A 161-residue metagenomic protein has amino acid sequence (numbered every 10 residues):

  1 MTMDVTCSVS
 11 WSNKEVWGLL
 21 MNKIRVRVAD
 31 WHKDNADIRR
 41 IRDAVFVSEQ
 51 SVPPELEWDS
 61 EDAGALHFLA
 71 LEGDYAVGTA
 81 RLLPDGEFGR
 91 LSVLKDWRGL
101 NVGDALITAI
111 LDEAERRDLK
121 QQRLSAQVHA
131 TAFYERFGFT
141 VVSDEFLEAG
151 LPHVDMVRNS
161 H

Functional and structural regions predicted by a protein language model:
N13-K14, L20-E57, H67, E72-Y75 (+1 more regions): Short amphipathic alpha-helix that is part of the acyltransferase structural core
E55-S60, D144-F146: Short, solvent-exposed loop/turn elements at beta->coil junctions and helix N-caps that rim active or binding pockets
F68, G78-A80, L91, V154: Conserved GNAT-family N-acetyltransferase fold
L83-D96: Conserved acetyl-CoA binding element of GNAT-fold acetyltransferases
W97, N101-A109: Conserved acetyl-CoA pyrophosphate-binding loop and the N-cap/start of the following alpha-helix in GNAT-like
A114-Q127: Conserved GNAT acetyl-CoA-binding A-motif
V128-P152: Conserved active-site alpha-helix within GNAT-family acetyltransferase domains
